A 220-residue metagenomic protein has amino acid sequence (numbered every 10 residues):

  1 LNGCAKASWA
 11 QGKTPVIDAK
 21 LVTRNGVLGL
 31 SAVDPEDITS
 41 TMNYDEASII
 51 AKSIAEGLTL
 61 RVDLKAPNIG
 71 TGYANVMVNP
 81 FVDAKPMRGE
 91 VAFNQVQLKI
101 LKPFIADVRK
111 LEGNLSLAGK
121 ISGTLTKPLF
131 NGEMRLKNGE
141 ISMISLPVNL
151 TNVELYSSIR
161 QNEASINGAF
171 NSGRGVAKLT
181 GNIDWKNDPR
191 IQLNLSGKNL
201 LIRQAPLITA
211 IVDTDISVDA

Functional and structural regions predicted by a protein language model:
L1-D215: Interface amphipathic segments
